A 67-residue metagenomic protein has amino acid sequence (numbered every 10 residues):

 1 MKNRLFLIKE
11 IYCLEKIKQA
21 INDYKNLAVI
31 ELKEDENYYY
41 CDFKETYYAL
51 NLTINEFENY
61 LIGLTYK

Functional and structural regions predicted by a protein language model:
K2-R4: Extreme N-terminal starter segment of soluble prokaryotic enzymes
F6-E15: Short, surface-exposed ligand-recognition loops at beta-strand->loop->(often short) alpha-helix junctions that present
L7-I8, K33, K44: A structural detector for beta-sheet-dominated domains
L14-E15, Y39, L50: A broad, structure-centric signal for solvent-exposed, well-ordered loop/edge residues that line or flank functional
L14-K25: Amphipathic alpha-helical segments
L27-L32: A short linear hydrophobic-aromatic micro-motif
E36-Y47: A generic structural motif
E45-K67: Helix-rich interaction surfaces within compact, conserved domain-sized segments that mediate assembly or partner
